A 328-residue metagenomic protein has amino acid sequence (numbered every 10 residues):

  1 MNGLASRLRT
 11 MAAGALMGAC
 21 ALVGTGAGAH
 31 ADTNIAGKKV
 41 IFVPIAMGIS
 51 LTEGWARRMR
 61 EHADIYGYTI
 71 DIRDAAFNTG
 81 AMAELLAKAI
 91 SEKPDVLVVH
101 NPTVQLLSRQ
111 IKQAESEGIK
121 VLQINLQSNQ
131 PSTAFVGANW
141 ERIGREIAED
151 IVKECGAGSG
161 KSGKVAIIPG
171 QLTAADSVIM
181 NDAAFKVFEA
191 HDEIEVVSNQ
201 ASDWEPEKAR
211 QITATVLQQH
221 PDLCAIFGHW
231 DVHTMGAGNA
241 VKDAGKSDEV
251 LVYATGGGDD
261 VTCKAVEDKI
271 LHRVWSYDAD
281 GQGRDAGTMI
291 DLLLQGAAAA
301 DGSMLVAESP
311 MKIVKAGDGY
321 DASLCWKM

Functional and structural regions predicted by a protein language model:
N2-A15: Bacterial N-terminal signal peptides that target proteins for export
A13-G24: Bacterial N-terminal signal peptides
G28-V40, D64, C155-S162: Immediate post-signal peptide segment of exported/extracytoplasmic ligand-binding proteins
D32-K38, I168-L172, D176, V187-F188 (+1 more regions): Hinge/cleft segment of the Venus flytrap/periplasmic-binding protein
V43-A56, D71-A81, T103, L126 (+6 more regions): Hinge/beta->alpha junction and helix N-cap segments in small-molecule ligand-binding domains
A87-I90, D95-E115, A184, S198 (+1 more regions): Hydrophobic alpha-helical
V104-R142, G158, K164, G258-E267 (+2 more regions): Flexible loop/hinge segments that line or gate small-molecule binding clefts
C224-A225, D231, G238-D280, R284-P310: Exported/periplasmic ABC-transporter solute-binding proteins
